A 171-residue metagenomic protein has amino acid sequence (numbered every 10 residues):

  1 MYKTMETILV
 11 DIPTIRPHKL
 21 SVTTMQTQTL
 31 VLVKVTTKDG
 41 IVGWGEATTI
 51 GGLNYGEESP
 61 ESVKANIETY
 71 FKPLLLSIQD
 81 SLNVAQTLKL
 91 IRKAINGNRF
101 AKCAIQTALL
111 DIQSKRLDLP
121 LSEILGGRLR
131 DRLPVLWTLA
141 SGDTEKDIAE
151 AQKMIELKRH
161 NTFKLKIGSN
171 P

Functional and structural regions predicted by a protein language model:
M1-P171: N-terminal capping/lid subdomain adjacent to the active-site entrance of alpha/beta enzymes
